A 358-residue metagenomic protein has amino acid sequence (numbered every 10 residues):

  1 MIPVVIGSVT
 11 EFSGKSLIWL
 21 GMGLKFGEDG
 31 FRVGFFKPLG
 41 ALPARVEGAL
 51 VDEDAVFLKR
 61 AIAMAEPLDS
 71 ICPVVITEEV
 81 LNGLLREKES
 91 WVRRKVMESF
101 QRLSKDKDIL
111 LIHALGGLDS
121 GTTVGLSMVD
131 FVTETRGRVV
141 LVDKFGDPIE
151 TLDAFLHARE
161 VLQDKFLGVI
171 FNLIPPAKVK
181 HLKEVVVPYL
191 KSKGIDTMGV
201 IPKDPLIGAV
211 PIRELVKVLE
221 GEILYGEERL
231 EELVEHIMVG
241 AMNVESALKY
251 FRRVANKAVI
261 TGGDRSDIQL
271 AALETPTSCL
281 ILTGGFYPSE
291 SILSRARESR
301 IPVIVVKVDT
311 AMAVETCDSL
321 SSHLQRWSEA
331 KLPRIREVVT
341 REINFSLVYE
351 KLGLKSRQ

Functional and structural regions predicted by a protein language model:
M1-V5: Extreme N-terminal starter segment of soluble prokaryotic enzymes
G7-S90, R94-K95, Q101-R102, Y189: N-terminal phosphate/diphosphate-binding loop that engages ATP/GTP or pyrophosphate donors across diverse enzyme folds
S8-V9, P38-L39, I71-V74, H113-G116 (+9 more regions): Fold-independent oxyanion-binding glycine-rich loops and adjacent beta-strand/coil segments at enzyme active sites
L81-V124, V129-T133: Phosphate-binding/switch loop-helix module in NTP-utilizing enzymes
L103-D106, E134, L248-K257, A272-P276: Flexible, charged surface loops at secondary-structure boundaries
A114, V200-T261, D318-Q358: Non-catalytic interface/targeting segments
A114-D196, D264-R326: Conserved catalytic-core segment of NTP-binding enzymes
